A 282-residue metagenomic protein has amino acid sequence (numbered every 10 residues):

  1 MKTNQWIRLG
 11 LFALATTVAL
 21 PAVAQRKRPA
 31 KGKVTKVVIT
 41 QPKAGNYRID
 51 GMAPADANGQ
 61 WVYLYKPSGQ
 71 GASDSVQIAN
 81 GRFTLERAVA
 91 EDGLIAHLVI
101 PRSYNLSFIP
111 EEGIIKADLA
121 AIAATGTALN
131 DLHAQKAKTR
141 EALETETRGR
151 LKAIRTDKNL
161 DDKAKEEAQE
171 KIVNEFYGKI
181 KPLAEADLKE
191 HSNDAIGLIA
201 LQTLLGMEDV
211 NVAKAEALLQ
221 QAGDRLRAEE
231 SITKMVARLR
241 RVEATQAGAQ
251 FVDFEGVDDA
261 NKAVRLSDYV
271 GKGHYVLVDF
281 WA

Functional and structural regions predicted by a protein language model:
M1-R28: Bacterial Sec-dependent N-terminal signal peptides
A24-P182, A186: A non-transmembrane, solvent-exposed segment enriched in polar/low-complexity residues
R28-V37, P101-N105, K116, G126-N130 (+1 more regions): N-terminal targeting signals for export/organelle localization
Q70-A72, Q250, H274: Short, small/polar residue-rich loop motifs at catalytic or cofactor-binding pockets
N193-D194, G271-G273: Active-site acidic short loop of glycosyltransferases
A200, F254, V278: Conserved hydrophobic/aromatic pocket- or pore-lining residues that grip, position, or stack substrates in active sites
T233-G271: N-terminal "domain-start" segment that seeds a small globular fold
H274-A282: Conserved redox-active cysteine motifs that mediate thiol-disulfide chemistry, especially di-cysteine Cys-X(1-2)-Cys
